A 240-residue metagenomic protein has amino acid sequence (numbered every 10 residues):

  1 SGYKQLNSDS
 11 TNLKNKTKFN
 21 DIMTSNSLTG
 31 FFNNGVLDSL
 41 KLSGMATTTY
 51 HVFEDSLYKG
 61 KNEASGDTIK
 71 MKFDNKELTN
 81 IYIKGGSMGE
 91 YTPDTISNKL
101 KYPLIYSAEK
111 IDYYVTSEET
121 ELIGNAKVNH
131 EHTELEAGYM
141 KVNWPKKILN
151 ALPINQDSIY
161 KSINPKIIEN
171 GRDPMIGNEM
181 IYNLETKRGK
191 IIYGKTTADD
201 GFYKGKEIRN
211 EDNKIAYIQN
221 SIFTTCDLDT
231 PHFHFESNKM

Functional and structural regions predicted by a protein language model:
S1-K239: Structural signature for solvent-exposed beta-strand/loop edge elements and short helix-capping sites, enriched
